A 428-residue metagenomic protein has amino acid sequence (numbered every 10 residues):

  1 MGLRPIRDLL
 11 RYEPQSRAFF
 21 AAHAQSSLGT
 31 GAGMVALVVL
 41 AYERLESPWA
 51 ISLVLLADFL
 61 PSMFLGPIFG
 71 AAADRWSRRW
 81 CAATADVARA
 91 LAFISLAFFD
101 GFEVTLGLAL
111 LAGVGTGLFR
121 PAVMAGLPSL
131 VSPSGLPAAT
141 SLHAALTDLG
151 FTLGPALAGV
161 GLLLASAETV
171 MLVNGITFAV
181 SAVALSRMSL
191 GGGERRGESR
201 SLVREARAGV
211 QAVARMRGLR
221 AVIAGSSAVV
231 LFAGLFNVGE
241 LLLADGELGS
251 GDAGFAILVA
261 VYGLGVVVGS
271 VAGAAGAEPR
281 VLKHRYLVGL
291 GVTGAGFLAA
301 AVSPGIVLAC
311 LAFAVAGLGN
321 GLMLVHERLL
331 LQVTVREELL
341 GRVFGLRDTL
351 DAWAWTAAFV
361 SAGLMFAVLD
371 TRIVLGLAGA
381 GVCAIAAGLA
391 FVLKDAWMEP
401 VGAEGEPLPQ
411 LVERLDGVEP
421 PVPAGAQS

Functional and structural regions predicted by a protein language model:
M1-S428: Alpha-helical transmembrane-bundle signature of multi-pass membrane transport and export proteins
